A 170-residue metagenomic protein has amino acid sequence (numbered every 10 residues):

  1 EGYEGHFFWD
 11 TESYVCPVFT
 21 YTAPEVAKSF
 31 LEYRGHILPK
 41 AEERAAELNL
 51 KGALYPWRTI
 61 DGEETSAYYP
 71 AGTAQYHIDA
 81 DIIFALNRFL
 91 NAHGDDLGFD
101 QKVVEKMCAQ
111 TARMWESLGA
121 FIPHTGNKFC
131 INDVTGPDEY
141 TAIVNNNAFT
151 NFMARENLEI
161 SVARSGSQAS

Functional and structural regions predicted by a protein language model:
E1-D10, S66-I78, D138-N151: Solvent-exposed loop and edge beta-strand segments that line ligand/cofactor-binding and catalytic clefts
E1-T11, P17, Y33-P39: Long, hydrophobic, well-ordered secondary-structure blocks that form the structural core and pocket-lining surfaces
D10-T11, A23, A27, V104 (+1 more regions): Hydrophobic (often cysteine-bearing) scaffold residues that line and stabilize catalytic clefts of nucleotide/cofactor
S13, T20, G35, T59-D61 (+1 more regions): Short, flexible loop/turn elements at secondary-structure junctions
S13-E25, D81-D96, M114, L118 (+2 more regions): Well-ordered alpha-helical scaffold segments within catalytic/enzyme domains
E25-F84, R88-K102, M107, T111 (+1 more regions): Helix-terminus loop motifs that line ligand-binding clefts
E63, Q110, M114-S170: Acidic/histidine-rich catalytic neighborhood
